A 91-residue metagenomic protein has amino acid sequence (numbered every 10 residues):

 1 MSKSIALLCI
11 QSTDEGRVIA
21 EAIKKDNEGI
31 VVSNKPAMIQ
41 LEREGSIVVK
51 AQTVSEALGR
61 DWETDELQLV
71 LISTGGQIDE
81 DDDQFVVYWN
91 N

Functional and structural regions predicted by a protein language model:
S2-K3: Non-catalytic accessory regions used for complex assembly or targeting
L8-E15: Short, surface-exposed ligand-recognition loops at beta-strand->loop->(often short) alpha-helix junctions that present
V18-A37: An N-terminal amphipathic alpha-helical segment
K35-M38, R43-N91: Helix-rich interaction surfaces within compact, conserved domain-sized segments that mediate assembly or partner
